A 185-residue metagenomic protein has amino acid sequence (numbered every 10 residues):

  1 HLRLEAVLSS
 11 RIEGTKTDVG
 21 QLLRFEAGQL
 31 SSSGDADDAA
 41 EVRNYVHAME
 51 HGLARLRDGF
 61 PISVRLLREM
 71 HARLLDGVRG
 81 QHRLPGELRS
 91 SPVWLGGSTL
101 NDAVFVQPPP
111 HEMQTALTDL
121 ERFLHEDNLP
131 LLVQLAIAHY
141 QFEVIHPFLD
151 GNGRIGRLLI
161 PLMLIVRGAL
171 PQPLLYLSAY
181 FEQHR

Functional and structural regions predicted by a protein language model:
H1-R185: FIC/Doc superfamily catalytic core
